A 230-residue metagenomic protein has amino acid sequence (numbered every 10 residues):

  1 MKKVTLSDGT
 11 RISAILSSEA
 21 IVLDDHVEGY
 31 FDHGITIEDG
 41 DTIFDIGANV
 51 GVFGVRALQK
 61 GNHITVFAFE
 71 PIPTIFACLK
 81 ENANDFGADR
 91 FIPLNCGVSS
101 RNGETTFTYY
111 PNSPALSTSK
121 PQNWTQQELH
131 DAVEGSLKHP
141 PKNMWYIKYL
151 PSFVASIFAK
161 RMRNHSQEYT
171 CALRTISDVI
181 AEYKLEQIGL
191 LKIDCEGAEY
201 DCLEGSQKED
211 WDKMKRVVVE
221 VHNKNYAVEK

Functional and structural regions predicted by a protein language model:
M1-K230: Phosphate/nucleotide-binding beta-alpha loop and adjacent structural elements of enzyme active sites
